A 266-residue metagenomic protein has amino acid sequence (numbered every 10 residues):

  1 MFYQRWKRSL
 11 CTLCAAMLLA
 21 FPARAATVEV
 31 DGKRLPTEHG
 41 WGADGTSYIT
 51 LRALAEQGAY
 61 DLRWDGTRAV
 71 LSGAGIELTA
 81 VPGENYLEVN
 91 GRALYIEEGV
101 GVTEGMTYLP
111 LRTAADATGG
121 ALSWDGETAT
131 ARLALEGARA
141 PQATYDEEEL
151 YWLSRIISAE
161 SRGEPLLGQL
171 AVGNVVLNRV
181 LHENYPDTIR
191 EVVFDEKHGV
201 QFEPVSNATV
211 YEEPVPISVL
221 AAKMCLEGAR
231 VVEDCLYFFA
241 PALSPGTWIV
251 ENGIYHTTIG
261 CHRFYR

Functional and structural regions predicted by a protein language model:
F2-S154: Primary recognition of N-terminal secretory signal peptides and signal-anchoring hydrophobic helices
R139-R266: Bacterial extracytoplasmic/cell-wall-associated proteins, especially those involved in peptidoglycan
